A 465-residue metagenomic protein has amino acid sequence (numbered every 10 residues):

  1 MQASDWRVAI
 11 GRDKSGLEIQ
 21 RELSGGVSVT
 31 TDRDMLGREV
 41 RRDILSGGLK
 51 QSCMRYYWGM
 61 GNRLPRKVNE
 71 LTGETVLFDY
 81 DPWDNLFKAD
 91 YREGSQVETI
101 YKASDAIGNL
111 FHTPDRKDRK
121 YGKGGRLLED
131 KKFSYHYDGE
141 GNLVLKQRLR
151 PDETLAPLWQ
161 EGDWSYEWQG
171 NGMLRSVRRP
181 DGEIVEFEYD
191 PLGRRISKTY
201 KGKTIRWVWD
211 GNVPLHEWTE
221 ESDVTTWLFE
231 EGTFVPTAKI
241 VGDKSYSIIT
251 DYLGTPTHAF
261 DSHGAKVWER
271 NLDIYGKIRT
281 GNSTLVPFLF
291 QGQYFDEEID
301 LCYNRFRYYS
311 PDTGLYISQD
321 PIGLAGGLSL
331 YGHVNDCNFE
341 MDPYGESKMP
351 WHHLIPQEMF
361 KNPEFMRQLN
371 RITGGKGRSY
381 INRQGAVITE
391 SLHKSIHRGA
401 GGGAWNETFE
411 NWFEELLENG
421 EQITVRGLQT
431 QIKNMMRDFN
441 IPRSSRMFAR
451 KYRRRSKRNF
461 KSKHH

Functional and structural regions predicted by a protein language model:
M1-L23, V27-E93, V97-H136, G141-L158 (+13 more regions): Beta-strand elements of repeat-based all-beta scaffolds
D105-A106, R116-K123, G242-R305, N338-E340: A motif-centric feature for acidic-aromatic and gly/ser/thr-rich catalytic loops and repeats
G314: Acidic, glycine-enriched catalytic cores built around paired aspartates
G327-L328: Short, solvent-exposed linear patches
E346-H465: Catalytic toxin/effector domains delivered as secreted proteins or via bacterial secretion systems
